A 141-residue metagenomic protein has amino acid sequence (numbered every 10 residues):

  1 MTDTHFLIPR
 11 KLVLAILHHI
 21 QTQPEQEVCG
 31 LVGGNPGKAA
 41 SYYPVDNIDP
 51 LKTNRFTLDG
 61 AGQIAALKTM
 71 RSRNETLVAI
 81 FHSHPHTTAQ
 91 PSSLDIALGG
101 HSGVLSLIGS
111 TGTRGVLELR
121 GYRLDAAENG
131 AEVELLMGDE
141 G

Functional and structural regions predicted by a protein language model:
M1-L77, H86-G141: Conserved beta-strand-loop surface patch within small alpha/beta domains used for substrate/adaptor or ligand engagement
S83: Metallo-beta-lactamase
